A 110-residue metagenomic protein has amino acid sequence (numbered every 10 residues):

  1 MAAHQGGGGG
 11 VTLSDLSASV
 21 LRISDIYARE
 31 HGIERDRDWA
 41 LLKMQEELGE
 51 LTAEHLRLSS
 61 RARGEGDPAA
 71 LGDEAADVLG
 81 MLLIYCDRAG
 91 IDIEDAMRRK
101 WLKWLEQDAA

Functional and structural regions predicted by a protein language model:
M1-A75, L79-A110: Flexible "arm" and connector segments at domain edges
